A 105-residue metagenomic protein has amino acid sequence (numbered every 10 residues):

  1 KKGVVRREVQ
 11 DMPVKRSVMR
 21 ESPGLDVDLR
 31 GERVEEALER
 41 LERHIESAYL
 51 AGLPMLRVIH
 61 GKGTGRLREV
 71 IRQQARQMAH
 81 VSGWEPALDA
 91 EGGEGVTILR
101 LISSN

Functional and structural regions predicted by a protein language model:
K1-N105: Long, charged, low-complexity intrinsically disordered regions
